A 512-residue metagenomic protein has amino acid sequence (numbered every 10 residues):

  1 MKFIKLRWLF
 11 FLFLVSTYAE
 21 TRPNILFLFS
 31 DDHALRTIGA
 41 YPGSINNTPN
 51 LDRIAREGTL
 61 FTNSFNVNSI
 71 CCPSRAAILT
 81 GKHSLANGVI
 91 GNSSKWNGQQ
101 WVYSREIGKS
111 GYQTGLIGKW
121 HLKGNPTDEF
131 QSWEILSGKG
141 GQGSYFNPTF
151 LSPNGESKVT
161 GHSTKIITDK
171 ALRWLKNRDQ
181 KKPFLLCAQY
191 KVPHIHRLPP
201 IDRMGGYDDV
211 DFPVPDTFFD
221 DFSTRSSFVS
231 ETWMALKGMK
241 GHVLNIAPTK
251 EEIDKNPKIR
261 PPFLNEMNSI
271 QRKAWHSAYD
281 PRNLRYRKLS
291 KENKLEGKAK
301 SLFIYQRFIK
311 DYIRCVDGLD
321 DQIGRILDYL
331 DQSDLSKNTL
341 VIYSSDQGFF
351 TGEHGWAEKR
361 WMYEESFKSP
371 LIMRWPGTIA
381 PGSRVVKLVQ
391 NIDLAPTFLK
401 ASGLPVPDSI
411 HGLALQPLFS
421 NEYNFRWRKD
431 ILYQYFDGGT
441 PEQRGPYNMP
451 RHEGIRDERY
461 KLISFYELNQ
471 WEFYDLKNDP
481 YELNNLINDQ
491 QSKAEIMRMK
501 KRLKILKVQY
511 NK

Functional and structural regions predicted by a protein language model:
F3, T17-F465, Q470-W471, P480-K501 (+1 more regions): Formylglycine-dependent sulfatase
I4-S16: Sec-dependent N-terminal signal peptides
